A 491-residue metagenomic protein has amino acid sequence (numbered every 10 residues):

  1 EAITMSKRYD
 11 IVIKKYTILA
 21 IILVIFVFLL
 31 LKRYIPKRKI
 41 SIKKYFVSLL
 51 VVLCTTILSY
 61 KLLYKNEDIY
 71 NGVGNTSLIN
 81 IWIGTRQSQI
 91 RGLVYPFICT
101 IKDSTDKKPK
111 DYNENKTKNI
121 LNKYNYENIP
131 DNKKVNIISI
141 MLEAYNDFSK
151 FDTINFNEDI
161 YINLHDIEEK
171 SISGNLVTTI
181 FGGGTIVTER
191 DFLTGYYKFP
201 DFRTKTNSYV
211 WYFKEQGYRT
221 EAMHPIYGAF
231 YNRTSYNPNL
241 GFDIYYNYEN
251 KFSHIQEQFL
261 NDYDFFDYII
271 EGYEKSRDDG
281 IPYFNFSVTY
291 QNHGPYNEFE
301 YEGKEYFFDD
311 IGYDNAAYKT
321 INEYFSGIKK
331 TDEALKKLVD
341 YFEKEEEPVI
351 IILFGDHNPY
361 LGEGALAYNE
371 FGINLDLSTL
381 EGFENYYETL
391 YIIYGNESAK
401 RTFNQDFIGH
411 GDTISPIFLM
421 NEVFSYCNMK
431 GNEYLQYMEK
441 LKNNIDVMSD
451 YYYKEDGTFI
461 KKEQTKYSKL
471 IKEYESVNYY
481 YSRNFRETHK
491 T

Functional and structural regions predicted by a protein language model:
E1-K134, N155-I172, R203-V210, K329 (+2 more regions): N-terminal secretory/membrane-targeting segments
L121-V135, S139-L142, D147-T491: Solvent-exposed soluble domains appended to multi-pass membrane proteins
